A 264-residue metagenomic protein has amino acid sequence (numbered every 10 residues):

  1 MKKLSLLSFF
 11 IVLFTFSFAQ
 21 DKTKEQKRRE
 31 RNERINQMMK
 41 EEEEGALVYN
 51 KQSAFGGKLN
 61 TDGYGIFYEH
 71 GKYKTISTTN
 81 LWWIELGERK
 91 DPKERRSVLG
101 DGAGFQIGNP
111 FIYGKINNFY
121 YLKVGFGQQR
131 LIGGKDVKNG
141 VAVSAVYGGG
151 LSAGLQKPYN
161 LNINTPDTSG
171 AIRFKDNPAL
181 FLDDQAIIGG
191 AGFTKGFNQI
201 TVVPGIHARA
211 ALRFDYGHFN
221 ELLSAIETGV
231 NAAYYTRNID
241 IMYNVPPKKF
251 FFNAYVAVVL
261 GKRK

Functional and structural regions predicted by a protein language model:
M1-A46, K264: Cleavable N-terminal export/targeting peptides
K22-E25, F126, K249-K264: Outer-membrane beta-barrel "beta-signal"
G45-K51, Y73-N80, I116, G133-V143 (+2 more regions): Short loop/turn motifs that connect adjacent beta-strands in outer-membrane beta-barrel proteins
Y49-S53, N60-Y64, T78-N80, N118-L122 (+4 more regions): Residues that define the transmembrane beta-barrel architecture of outer-membrane proteins
F55-G57, Y68, N80-L86, V124 (+3 more regions): Membrane-embedded beta-strand positions of outer-membrane beta-barrel proteins
L59-G63, K72, L86-P92, Q128-I132 (+4 more regions): Transmembrane beta-strands of outer-membrane beta-barrel pores
L86-Y121, G127-K138: Outer-membrane beta-barrel translocator/channel fold
V146-I226, N231-Y243, P247, L260-K262: Outer-membrane beta-barrel transmembrane domain signature
